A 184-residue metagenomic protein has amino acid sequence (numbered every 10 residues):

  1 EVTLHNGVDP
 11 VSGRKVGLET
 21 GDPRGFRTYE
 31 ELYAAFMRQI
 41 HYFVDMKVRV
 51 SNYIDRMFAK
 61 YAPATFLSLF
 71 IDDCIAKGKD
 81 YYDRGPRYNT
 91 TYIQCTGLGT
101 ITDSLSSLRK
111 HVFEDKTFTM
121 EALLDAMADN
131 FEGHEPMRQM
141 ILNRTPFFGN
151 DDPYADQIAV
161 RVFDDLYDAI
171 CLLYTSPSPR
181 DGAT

Functional and structural regions predicted by a protein language model:
E1-M137: Structured mid-domain segments that build the active-site/substrate or prosthetic-cofactor binding neighborhood
M127-P153: A structural-propensity feature for long, helix-poor, extended segments
V162: Phosphate-rich cofactor/ligand-interacting catalytic cores and adjacent structured alpha/beta frameworks
Y174-P179: Conserved small/polar residues in nucleotide/adenosyl-binding loops
A183-T184: Ala/Thr-enriched low-complexity intrinsically disordered regions
